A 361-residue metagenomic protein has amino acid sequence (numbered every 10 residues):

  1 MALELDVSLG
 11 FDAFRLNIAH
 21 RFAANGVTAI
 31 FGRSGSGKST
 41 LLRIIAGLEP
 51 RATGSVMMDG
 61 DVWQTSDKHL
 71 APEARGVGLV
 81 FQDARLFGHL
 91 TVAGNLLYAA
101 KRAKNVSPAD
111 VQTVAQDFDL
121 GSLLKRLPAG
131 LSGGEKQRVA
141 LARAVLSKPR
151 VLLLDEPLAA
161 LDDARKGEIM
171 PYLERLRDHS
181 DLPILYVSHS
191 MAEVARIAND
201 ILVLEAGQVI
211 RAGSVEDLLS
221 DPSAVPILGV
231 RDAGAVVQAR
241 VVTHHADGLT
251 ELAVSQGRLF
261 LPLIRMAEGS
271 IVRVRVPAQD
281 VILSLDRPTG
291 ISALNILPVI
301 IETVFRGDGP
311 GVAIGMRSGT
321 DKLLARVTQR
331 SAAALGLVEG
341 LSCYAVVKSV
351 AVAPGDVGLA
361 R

Functional and structural regions predicted by a protein language model:
D61-T65, V106-L123, E174-R175: Conserved ABC ATPase "signature" region
V62-G78, R102: ABC ATPase NBD coupling module
L127-L131, E135: Conserved ABC ATPase signature
L146-R150: A short, proline-enriched helix->beta-strand linker immediately N-terminal to the Walker B motif in ABC-type P-loop
L152-E156: Catalytic Walker B motif of ABC-type/P-loop ATPase nucleotide-binding domains
D178, S188-G257: Internal alpha/beta loop-helix hairpins
R258-F305, K322, R326-R361: Glycine/charge-rich catalytic "coupling/switch" loops of P-loop NTPases
